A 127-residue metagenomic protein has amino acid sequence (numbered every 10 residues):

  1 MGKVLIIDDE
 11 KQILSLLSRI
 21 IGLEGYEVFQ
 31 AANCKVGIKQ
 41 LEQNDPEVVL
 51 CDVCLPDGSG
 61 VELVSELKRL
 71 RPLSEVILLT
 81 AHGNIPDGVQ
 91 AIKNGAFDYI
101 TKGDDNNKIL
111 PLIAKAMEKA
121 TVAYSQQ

Functional and structural regions predicted by a protein language model:
G2, K11-F29: Two-component/phosphorelay signaling modules centered on CheY-like receiver
D8, D52, T80: Active-site residues of response regulator receiver
L14, P56, T80, N84: The feature encodes the CheY-like receiver
G25-C34, Q40: Short hydrophobic/Thr-rich beta-strand motif most characteristic of the beta2 strand and flanking loop of CheY-like
A32-N33, S59-E62: Acidic catalytic/metal-coordinating carboxylates
K39, C54, V61-P72, Q90: Short amphipathic alpha-helix used as the core "switch/output" element in two-component signaling
N44-L50, L55: Active-site beta3 strand of CheY-like receiver
